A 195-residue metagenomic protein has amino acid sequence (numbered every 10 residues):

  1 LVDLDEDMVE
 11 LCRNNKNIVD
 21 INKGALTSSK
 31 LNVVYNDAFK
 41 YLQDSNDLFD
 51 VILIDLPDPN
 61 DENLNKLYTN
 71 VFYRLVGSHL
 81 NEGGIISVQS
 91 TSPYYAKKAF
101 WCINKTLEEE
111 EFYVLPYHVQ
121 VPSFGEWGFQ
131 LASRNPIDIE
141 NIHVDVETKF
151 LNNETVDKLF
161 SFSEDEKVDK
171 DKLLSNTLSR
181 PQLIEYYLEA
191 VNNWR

Functional and structural regions predicted by a protein language model:
L1-S87, Y94-I103, E110, S123: The AdoMet/dcAdoMet-binding core of the Class I SAM-like
S87-Q89, L115-P116: Short catalytic-loop micro-motif centered on adjacent basic/acidic residues
A99-C102, E108, D138-H143: A short, hydrophobic/aromatic-rich structural module that often spans a beta strand with its adjoining loop
Y113-R195: Soluble small-group transferase modules, centered on the S-adenosyl donor enzyme superfamily
